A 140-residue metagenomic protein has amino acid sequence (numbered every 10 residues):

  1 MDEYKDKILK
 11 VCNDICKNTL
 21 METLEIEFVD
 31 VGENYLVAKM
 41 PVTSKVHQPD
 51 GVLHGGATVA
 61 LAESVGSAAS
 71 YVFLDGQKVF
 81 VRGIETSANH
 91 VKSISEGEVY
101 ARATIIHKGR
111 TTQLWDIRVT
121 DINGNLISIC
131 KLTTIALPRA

Functional and structural regions predicted by a protein language model:
M1-A140: Terminal targeting signals and extreme-terminal segments of soluble enzymes
